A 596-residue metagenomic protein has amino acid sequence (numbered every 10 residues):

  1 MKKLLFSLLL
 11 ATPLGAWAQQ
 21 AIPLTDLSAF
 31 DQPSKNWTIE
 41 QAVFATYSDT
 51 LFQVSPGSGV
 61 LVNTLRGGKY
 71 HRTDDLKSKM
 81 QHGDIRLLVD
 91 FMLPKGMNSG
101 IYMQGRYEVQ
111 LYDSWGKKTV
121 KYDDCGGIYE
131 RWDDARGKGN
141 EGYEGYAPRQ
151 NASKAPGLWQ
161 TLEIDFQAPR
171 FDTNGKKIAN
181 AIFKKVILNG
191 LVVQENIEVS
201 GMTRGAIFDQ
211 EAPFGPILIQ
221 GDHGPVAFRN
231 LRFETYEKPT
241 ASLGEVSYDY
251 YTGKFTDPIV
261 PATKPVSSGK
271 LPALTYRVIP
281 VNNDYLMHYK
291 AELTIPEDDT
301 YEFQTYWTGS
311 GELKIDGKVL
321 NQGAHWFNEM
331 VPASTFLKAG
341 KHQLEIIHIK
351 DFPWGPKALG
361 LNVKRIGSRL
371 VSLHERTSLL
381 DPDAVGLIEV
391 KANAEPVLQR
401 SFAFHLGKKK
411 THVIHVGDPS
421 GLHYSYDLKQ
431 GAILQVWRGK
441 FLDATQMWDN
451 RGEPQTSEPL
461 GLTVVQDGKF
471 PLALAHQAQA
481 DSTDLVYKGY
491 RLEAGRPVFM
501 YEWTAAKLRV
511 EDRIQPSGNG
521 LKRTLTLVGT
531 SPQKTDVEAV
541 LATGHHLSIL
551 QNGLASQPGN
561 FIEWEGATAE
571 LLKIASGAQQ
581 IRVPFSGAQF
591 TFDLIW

Functional and structural regions predicted by a protein language model:
M1-Q20: Bacterial Sec-dependent N-terminal signal peptides
Q19-A262, S268-L271, V281-K290, T294 (+1 more regions): Carbohydrate-interacting regions of secretory-pathway proteins
Q20, K79, S372-E511, S517-G520 (+3 more regions): Beta-strand-rich N-terminal accessory domains
T73-K79, P148-K154, I217-L218, Y276-V281 (+6 more regions): Beta-strand-rich interaction surfaces with strong enrichment in secreted/lumenal proteins
L87, F91, D512, L521-G529: Short, well-ordered beta-strand segments enriched in hydrophobic/aromatic residues
I197, E237-L387: Acidic/polar, compositionally biased interaction segments
V199-I207, L274, L313-A333, S548-V583: Solvent-exposed beta-strand/loop surfaces of large extracellular or lumenal domains
Y301, V528-L547: Surface-exposed beta-strand/loop patches in extracellular or lumenal glycoproteins
